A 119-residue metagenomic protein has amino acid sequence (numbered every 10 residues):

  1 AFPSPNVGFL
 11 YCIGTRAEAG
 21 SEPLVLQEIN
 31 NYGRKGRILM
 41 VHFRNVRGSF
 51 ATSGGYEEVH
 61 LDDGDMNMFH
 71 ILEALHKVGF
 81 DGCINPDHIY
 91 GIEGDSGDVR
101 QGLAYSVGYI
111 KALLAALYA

Functional and structural regions predicted by a protein language model:
A1-A119: Histidine-acidic metal/acid-base catalytic patches
